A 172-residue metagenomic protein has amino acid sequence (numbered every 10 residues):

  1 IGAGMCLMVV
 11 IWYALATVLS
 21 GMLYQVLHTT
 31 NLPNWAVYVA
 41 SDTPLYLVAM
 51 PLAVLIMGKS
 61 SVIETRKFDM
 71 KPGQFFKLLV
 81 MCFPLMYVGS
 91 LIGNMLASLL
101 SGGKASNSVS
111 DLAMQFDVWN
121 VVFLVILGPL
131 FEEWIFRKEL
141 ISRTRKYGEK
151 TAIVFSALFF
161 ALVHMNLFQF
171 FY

Functional and structural regions predicted by a protein language model:
I1-P84: N-terminal, membrane-interfacial amphipathic/helix-forming hydrophobic leader that caps and precedes the first
V10-V18, Y87, A157-M165: Aromatic-anchored segments of alpha-helical transmembrane domains
A16, S20, A49-V54, G58 (+6 more regions): Alpha-helical transmembrane segments of polytopic integral membrane proteins, especially the permease/helical cores
T30-A36, I63-W134, S142: Juxtamembrane helix-loop-helix connectors linking adjacent transmembrane helices in multi-pass membrane enzymes
Y38-T43, A49-A53, K59, A105-S108 (+5 more regions): Aromatic-residue detector
N120-Y172: Transmembrane helix-loop-helix hairpins at the membrane interface of multi-pass integral membrane proteins
